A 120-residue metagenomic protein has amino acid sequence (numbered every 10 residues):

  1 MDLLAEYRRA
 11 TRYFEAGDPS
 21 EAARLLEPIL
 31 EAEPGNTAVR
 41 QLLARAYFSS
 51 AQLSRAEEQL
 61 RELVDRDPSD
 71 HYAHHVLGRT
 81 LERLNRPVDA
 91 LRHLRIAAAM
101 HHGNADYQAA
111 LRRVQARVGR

Functional and structural regions predicted by a protein language model:
D2-A32: Alpha-helical segment of the N-proximal tetratricopeptide repeat
L3, L91-R120: Terminal, low-structured helical/coil segments at or just beyond the last alpha-helical repeat
L3, T37-A38, H71-Y72, A105-D106: Helix-start (N-cap) detector for alpha-helical repeat units in TPR-like alpha-solenoids, especially tetratricopeptide
A16-P28, S50-E62, L84-I96, G119-R120: Structural signature of tandem alpha-helical TPR/SEL1-like repeats, specifically the intra-repeat loop/turn
